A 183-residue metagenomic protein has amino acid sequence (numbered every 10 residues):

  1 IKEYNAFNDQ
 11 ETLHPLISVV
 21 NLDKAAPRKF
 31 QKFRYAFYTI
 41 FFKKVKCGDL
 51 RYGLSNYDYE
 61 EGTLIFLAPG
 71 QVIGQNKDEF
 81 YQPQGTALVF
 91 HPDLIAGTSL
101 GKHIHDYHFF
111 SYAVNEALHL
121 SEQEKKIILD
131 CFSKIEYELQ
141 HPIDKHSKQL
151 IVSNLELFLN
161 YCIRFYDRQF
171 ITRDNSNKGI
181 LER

Functional and structural regions predicted by a protein language model:
I1-R51, S55-Y57: Generic protein-terminus/edge-of-domain signal
A6, N76-Q140: A hydrophobic/aromatic-rich effector-binding and dimerization subdomain of bacterial HTH-type transcriptional regulators
T39, I127-K134, N154, F158-Y161: Amphipathic, well-ordered alpha-helical segments in soluble domains
K44, E60, P69: A cytosolic small-molecule/anion-sensing beta-strand core signal
C47, I65, P69-Q75, I95-A96: Histidine-centered metal-chelating micro-motifs
L54-F66: Short acidic-glycine-tyrosine-enriched beta hairpin
H119, P142-L150, I163-R183: Short, Lys/Arg-enriched, Trp-marked, Pro/Gly-tolerant hinge/linker segments that flank
E124, C131, S147, I151-N154 (+1 more regions): Amphipathic alpha-helix face/heptad-repeat signature
